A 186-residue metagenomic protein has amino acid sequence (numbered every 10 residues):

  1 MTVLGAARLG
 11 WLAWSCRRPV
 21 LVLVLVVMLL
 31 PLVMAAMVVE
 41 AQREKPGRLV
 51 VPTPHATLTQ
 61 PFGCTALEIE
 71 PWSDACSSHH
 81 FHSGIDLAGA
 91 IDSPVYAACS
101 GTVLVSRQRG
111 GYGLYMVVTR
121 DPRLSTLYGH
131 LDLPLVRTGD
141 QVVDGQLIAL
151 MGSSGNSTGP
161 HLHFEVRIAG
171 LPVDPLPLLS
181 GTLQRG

Functional and structural regions predicted by a protein language model:
M1-P46, G186: N-terminal secretion targeting segments of exported proteins
L30, Y128, I148: Short alpha-helical segments in extracytoplasmic peptidoglycan/chitin-binding modules and envelope-associated proteins
V38-L114, D144, V173: Surface-exposed, glycine-biased beta-strand/turn segments
L58, H80-S83, L114-R120, D140-G186: Conserved, short, structured surface segments that act as functional micro-motifs
Q60, G89, V105, H130-L133 (+1 more regions): A residue-level detector for short acidic-glycine micro-motifs
G63, D92, L133-V136, N156 (+1 more regions): Disulfide-stabilized cysteine-rich extracellular repeat microdomains
A90-D92, R123, L131, Q146: A generic structural motif
A97-L135, P160-V166: Zn2+-dependent peptidoglycan hydrolase active-site motif and core
